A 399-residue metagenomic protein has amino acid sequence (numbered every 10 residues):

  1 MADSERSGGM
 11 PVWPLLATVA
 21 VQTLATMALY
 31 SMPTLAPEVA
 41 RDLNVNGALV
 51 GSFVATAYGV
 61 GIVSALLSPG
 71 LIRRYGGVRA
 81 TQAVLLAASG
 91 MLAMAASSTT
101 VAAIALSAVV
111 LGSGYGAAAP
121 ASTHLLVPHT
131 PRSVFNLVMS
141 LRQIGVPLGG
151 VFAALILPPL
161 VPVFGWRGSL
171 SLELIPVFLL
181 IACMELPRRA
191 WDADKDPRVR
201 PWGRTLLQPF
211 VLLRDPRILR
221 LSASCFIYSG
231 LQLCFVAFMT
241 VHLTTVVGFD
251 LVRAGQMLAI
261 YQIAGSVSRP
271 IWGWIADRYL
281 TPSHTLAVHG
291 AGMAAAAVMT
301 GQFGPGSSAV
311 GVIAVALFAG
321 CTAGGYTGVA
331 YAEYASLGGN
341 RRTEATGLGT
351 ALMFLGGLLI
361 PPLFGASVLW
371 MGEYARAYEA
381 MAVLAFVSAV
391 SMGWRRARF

Functional and structural regions predicted by a protein language model:
A2-G8, W191-S222: Juxtamembrane intracellular "pre-TM" segments in multi-pass secondary transporters
M32-P33, R217-Q262: Extracytoplasmic gate region of multi-pass secondary transporters
S64-G76, R269-T281: Helix-to-loop junctions at the C-terminal end of transmembrane segments in multipass secondary transporters
R74-V84, R278-A291: Cytoplasmic membrane-interface "Motif A"-like loop-to-helix N-cap segments of 12-TM Major Facilitator Superfamily
S107-G145: Cytoplasmic helix-loop-helix junction between adjacent transmembrane helices in 12-TM secondary transporters
A117-T130, G324-G338: Intracellular juxtamembrane helix-capping segments at the cytosolic ends of symmetry-related transmembrane helices
P282-A330: C-terminal transmembrane helical hairpin of 12-TM major facilitator-type secondary transporters
L337-E373: A late C-terminal transmembrane helix in Major Facilitator Superfamily
